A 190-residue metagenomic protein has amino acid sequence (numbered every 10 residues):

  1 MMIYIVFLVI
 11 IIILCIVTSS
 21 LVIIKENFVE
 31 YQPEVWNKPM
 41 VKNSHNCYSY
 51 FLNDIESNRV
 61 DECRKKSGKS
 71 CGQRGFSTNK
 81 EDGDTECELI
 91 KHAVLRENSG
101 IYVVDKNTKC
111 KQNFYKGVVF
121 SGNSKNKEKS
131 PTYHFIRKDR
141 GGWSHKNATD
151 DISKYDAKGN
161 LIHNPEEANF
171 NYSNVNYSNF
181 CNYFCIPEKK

Functional and structural regions predicted by a protein language model:
M1-V29, K190: Intrinsically disordered, compositionally biased terminal peptides
K25-G100: Cysteine-nucleophile protease catalytic domains, especially the papain-like/related folds used in DUB/UBL proteases
V60-G72, S121-T132, N174: Intrinsically disordered, low-complexity coil segments
G100-C110: Short acidic low-complexity segments
K111-V118: Short, hydrophobic/aromatic-rich segments at coil-to-beta transitions
V119-P131, K138-D139, P187-K190: Short, flexible beta-strand-to-coil junctions
T132-K158: Catalytic Cys-His active-site segments of thiol-dependent hydrolases/isopeptidases
N160-K190: C-terminal partner/receptor-binding element of secreted or periplasmic proteins
